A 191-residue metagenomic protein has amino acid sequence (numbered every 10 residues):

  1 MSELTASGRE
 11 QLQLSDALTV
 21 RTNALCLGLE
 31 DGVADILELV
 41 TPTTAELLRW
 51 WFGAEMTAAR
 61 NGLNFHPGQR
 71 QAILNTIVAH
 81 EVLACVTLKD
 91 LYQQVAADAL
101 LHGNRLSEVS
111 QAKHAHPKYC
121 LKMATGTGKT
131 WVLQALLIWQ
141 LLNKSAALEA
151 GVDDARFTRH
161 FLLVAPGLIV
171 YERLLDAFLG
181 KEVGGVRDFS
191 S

Functional and structural regions predicted by a protein language model:
M1-S191: RecA-like P-loop NTPase motor core of helicase/translocase proteins
